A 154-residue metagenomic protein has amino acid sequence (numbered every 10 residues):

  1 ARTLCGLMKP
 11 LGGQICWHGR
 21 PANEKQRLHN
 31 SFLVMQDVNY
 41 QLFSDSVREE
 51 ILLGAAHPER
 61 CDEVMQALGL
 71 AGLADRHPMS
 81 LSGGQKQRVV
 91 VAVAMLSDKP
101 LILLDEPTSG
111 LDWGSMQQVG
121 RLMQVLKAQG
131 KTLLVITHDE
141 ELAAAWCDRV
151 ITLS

Functional and structural regions predicted by a protein language model:
C5: Helix-to-loop junction immediately C-terminal to a conserved catalytic motif
G13-R27: Conserved ABC transporter NBD signature motif
P58-L73: Conserved ABC ATPase "signature" region
H77-L81, Q85: Conserved ABC ATPase signature
A94-M95: ABC ATPase C-loop
I102-D105: Catalytic Walker B motif of ABC-type/P-loop ATPase nucleotide-binding domains
D112: ABC-family nucleotide-binding domains
T137-H138: H-loop/switch region of ABC-family ATPase nucleotide-binding domains
